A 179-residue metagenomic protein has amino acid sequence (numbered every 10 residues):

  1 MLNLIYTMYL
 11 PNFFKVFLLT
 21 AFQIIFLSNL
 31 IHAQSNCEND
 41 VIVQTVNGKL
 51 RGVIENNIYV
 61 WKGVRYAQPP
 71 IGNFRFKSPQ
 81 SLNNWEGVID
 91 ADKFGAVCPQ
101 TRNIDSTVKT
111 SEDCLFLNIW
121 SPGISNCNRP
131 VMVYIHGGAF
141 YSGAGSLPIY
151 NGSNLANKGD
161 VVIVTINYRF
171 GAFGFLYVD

Functional and structural regions predicted by a protein language model:
L2-L18: Bacterial N-terminal signal peptides that target proteins for export
Y9, A33-D179: Non-catalytic accessory segments of hydrolases
N12-F13, I25, Q44: Residues at the start of alpha-helices and the adjacent loop-to-helix junctions
F17-F26: Bacterial N-terminal signal peptides
I25-A33: Hydrophobic membrane-targeting alpha-helices
